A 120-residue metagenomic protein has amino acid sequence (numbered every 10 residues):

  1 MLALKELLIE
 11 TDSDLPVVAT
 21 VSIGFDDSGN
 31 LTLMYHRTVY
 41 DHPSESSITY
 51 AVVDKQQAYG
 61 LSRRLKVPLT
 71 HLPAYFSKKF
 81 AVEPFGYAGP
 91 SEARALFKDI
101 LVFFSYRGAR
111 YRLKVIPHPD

Functional and structural regions predicted by a protein language model:
M1-D14, T38-P43: Eukaryotic intrinsically disordered, low-complexity regions enriched in proline/serine/threonine/glycine
L2, T11-L31: Amphipathic, interaction-prone secondary-structure segments
D12-D14, Y59-R64, P84-R94: Intrinsically disordered, low-complexity coil segments
V17, S44, L69, H118-D120: Generic low-complexity segments that are intrinsically disordered, proline-rich and/or Lys/Arg-biased
S22, D27, V39, A58 (+2 more regions): Intrinsically disordered, low-complexity segments enriched in small/polar residues
T32-S77: Acidic, aromatic-enriched beta-alpha/helix-loop junctions
L72-G89: C-terminal accessory helical subdomains adjacent to catalytic cores in phosphodiester- and nucleotide-handling enzymes
P84-D120: C-terminal charged interaction modules
